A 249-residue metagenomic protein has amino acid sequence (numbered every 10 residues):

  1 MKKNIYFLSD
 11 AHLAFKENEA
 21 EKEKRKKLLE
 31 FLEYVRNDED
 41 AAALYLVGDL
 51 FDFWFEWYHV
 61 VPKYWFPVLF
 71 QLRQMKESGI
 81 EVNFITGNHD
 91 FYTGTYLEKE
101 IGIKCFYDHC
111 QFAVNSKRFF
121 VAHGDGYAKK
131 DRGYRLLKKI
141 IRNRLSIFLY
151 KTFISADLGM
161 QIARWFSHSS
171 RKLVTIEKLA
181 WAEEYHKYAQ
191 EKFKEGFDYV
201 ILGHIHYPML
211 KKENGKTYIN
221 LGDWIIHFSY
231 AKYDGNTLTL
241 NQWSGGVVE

Functional and structural regions predicted by a protein language model:
M1, R36-D40, F193-E195, K212-E213: Flexible, charged surface loops at secondary-structure boundaries
M1-I5, S244-E249: Short, Lys/Arg-enriched, disordered terminal segments
M1-Y6, F112-F120, K212-T217: Beta-strand-turn-beta hairpins that frame and shape the catalytic cleft of phosphate-ester-processing enzymes
K2-N4, L8, L13-V114: Core catalytic region of metal-dependent phosphoesterases/phosphodiesterases, especially metallo-beta-lactamase-like
S9-L13, D49-L50, N88-H89, G124-D125 (+3 more regions): Active-site metal-binding loops of divalent metal-dependent hydrolases
F91-T95, V121-A122, A128-D131: Short, well-ordered, mixed-charge alpha-helical segments that flank or form enzyme active sites
K104-Y107, D125, D131-L137, L179-W243: Conserved beta-sheet core of the metallophosphoesterase superfamily
G124-E184: Active-site-proximal loop/helix segment associated with metal-binding centers of metalloenzymes
